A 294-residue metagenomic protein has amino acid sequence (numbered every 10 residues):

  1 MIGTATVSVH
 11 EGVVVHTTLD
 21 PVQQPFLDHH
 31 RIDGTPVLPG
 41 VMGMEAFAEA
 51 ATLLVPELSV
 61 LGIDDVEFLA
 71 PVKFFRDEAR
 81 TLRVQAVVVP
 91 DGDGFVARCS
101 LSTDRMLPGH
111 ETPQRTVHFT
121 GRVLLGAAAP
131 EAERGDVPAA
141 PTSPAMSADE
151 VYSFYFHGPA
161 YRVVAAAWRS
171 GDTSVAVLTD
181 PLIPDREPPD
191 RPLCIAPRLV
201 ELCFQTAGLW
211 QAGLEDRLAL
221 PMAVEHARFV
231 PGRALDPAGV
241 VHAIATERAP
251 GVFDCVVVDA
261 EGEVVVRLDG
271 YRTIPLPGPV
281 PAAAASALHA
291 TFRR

Functional and structural regions predicted by a protein language model:
M1-R294: Acyl-thioester-processing domains in fatty-acid/polyketide/NRPS systems
